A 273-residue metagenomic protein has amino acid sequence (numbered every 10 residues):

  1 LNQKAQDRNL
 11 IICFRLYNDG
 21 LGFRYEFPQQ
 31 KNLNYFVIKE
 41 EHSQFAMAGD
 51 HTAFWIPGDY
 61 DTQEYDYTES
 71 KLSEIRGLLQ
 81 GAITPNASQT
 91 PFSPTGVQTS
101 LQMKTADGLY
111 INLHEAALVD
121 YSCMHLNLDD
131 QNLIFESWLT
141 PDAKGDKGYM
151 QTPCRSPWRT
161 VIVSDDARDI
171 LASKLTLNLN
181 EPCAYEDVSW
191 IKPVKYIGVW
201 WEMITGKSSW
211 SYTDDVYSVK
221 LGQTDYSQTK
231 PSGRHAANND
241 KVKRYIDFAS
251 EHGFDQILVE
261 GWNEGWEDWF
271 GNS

Functional and structural regions predicted by a protein language model:
L1-E186: N-terminal accessory beta-strand-rich subdomains and adjacent acidic, glycine-rich linkers that precede catalytic cores
T52, D165-A167, E202-I204, N263-E264: Short, glycine-/Ser/Thr-/acidic-enriched flexible segments
W158, K195, A249: Extended, charged catalytic domains and RNA/DNA-binding interfaces, predominantly in divalent-metal-using enzymes
I170-S173, L177-V188, W200-D215: Conserved mixed alpha/beta catalytic, RNA-binding, or beta-rich assembly cores of soluble enzyme, regulatory
K192: Active-site cores of enzymes that catalyze phosphoryl transfer or operate on phosphate-rich substrates
K195-V199, I257-V259: Hydrophobic faces of well-ordered beta-strands that scaffold small-molecule active sites in alpha/beta enzyme cores
I204-S273: Aromatic-lined carbohydrate-binding/catalytic grooves of carbohydrate-active enzymes
